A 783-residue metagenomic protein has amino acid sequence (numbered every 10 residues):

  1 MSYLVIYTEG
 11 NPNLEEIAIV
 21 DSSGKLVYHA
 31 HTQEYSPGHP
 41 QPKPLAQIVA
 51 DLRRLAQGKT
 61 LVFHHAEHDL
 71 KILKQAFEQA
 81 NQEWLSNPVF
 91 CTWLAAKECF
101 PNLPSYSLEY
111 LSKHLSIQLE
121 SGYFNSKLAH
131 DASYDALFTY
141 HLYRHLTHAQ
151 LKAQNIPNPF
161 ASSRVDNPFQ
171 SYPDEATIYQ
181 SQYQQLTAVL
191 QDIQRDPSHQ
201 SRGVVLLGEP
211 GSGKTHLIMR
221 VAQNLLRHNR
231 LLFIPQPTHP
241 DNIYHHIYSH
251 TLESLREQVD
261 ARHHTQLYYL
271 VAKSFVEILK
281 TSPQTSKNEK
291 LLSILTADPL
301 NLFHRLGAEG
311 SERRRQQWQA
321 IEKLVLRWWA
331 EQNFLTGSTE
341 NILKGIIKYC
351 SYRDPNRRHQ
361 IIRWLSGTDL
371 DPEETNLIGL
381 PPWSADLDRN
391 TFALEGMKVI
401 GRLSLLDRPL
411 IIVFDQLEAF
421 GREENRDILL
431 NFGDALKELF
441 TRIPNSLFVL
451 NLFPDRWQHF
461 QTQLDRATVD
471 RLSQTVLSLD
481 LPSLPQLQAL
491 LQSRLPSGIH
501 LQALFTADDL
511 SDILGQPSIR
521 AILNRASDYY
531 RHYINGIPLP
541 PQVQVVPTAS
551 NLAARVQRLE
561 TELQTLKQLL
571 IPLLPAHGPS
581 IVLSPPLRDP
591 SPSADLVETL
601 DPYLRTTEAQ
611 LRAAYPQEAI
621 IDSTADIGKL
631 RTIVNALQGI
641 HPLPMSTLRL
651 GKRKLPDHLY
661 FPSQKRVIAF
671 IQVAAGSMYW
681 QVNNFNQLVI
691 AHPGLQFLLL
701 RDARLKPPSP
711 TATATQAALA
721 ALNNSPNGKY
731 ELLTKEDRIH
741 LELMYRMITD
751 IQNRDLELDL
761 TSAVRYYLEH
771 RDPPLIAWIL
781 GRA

Functional and structural regions predicted by a protein language model:
S2, N11-E15, V20-G38, A56-Q150: Metal-dependent phosphoesterase core characteristic of DEDDh/y 3'-5' exonuclease domains
H145-R202, L291-G307, Q316, Q557-A576: A short, basic N-terminal segment
Q200-V204, G208-S212, H216-L406, T561 (+2 more regions): P-loop NTPase nucleotide-binding core
V205-G208, L232-P237, V413-Q416, V449-F453 (+3 more regions): Conserved beta-strand segments of the P-loop GTPase G domain that flank and frequently precede/overlap
P210-G213, P240-D241, L387-T391, E418-R426 (+5 more regions): Short acidic, S/G/P-rich loop/turn micro-motifs used as interaction or catalytic elements
Y268-K323, T475-P547: Conserved AAA+ ATPase small/helical "lid" subdomain
Q360-L510, N727-L732, L743-I751: The catalytic "switch" region of P-loop NTPases
L490, R494-A507, L514, A521 (+7 more regions): Extended alpha-helical interface modules used as scaffolds for assembling large macromolecular complexes
